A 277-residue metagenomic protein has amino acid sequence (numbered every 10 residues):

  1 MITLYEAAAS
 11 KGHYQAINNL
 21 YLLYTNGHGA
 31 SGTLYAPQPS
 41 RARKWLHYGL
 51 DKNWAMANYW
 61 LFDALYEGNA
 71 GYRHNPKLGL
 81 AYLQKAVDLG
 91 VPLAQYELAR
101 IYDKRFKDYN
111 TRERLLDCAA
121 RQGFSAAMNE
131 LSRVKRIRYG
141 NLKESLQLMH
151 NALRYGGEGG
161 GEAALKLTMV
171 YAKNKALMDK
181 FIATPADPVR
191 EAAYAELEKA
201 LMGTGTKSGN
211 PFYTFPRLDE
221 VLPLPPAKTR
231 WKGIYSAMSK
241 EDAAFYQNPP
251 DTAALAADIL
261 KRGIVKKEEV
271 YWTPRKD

Functional and structural regions predicted by a protein language model:
I2-T3, S31-W45, G71-Y82, R105-L115 (+2 more regions): Structural signature of tandem alpha-helical TPR/SEL1-like repeats, specifically the intra-repeat loop/turn
A7-A8, H47-G49, K85-A86, L116-A119 (+2 more regions): Canonical positions in the second alpha-helix
S10-Q15, L20, G27-H28, D51-M56 (+9 more regions): Short helix-capping/linker turns of helical repeat alpha-solenoids
G32-Y35, Y48-K52, W60-L89, A94-K107: Extended amphipathic alpha-helical coiled-coil/heptad-repeat regions
C118, L146-E158, T168-A176, F181-G205: TPR/TPR-like (Sel1-like) alpha-helical repeat modules
T184-M238, D242: Extracytoplasmic and endomembrane cell-envelope/extracellular-matrix remodeling and assembly machinery
R217-D277: Long C-terminal extensions of eukaryotic subunits of large macromolecular complexes
